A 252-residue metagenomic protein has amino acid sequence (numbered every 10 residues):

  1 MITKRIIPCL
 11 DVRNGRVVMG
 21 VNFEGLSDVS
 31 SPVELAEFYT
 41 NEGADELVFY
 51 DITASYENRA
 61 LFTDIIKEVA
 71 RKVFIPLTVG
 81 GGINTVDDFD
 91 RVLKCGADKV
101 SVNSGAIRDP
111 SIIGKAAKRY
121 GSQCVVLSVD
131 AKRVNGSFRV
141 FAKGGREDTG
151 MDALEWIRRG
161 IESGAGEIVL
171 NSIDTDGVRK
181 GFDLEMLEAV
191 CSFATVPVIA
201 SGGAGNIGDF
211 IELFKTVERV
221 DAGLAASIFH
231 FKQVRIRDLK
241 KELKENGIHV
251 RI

Functional and structural regions predicted by a protein language model:
R5-C9, E46, F74-T78, K99-S101 (+5 more regions): Structural preference for beta-strand elements that scaffold enzyme active sites
D11, Y39, L47, V79 (+6 more regions): Conserved, mostly hydrophobic/aromatic
V12-M19, A97-L170, D174-T175: Conserved anion-binding
E46-D64, S104, V169-K180: Glycine-rich, proline-tolerant flexible connector loops at the mouths of alpha/beta enzymes
T53, L61-Y120: Glycine/small-residue-rich loop that forms an oxyanion/phosphate-binding "nest" at active or ligand-binding sites
E57-T78, K115-D130, K180-G205, G247-I248: Alpha-helix-loop-beta-strand connector modules within alpha/beta enzyme cores
L77-G96, E185-V220: Catalytic cores of alpha/beta
I113-Y120, F214-I252: C-terminal helical cap(s) of enzyme catalytic domains, especially alpha/beta-barrels
